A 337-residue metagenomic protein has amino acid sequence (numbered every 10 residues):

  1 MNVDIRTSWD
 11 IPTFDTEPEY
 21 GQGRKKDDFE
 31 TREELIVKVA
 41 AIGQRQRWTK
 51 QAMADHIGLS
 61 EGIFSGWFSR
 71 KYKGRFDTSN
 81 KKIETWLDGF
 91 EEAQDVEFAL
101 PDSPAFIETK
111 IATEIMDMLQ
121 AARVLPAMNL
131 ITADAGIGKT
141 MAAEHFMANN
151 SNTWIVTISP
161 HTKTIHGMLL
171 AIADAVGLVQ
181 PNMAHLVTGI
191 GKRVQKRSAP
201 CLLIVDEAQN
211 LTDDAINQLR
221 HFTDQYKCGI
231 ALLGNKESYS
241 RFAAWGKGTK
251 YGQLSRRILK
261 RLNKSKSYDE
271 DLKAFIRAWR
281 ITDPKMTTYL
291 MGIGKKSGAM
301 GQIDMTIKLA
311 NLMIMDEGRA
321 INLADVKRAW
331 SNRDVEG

Functional and structural regions predicted by a protein language model:
M1-G62, G66-T85, G89, G252 (+1 more regions): C-terminal alpha-helical "lid" subdomain
E92-E108: Conserved adenine-nucleotide phosphate-binding loops and their immediately adjacent elements
E97, T164-G167, V179-Q218, F222 (+6 more regions): Mid-core helix/loop region of P-loop NTP-binding domains shared across ATPases and GTPases
F106-R123: Pre-Walker A adenine-sensing motif
R123-H145, P160-H161: Walker A/P-loop nucleotide-binding motif
M128-A135, F222-K250: Sensor-1/coupling segment of RecA-like P-loop NTPase cores
S151-T153, W245-S265: A short helix-turn-beta junction within AAA+ P-loop NTPase domains corresponding to the substrate/partner-engaging
T153-V176, G189: AAA+/P-loop NTPase substrate/partner-engagement loops
